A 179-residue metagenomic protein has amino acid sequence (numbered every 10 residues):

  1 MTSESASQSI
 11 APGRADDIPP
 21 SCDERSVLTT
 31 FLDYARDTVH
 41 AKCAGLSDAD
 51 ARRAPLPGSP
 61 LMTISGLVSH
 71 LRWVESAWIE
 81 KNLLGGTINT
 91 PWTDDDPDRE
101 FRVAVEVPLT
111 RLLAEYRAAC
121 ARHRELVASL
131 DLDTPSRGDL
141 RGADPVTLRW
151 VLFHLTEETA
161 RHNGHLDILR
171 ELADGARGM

Functional and structural regions predicted by a protein language model:
T2-D17, R25-D98, G138-M179: Short, contiguous alpha-helical
R99-S136, R149-L155: Acidic/histidine-rich alpha-helical segments that form the ligand environment of transition-metal centers
